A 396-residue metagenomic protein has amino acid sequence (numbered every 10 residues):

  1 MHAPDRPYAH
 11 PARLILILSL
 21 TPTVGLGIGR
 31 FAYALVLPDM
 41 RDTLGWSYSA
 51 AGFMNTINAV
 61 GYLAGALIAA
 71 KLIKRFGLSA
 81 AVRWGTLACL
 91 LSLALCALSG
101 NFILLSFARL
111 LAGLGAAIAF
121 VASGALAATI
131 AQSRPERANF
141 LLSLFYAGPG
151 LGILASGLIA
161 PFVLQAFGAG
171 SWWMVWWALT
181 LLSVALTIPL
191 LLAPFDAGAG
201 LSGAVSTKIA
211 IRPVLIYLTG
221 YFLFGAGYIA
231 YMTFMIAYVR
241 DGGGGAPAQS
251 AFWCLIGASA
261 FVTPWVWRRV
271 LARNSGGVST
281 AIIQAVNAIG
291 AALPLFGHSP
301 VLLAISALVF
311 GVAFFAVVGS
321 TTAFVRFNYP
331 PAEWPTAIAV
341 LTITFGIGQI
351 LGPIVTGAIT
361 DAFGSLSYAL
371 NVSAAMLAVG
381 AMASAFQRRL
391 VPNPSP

Functional and structural regions predicted by a protein language model:
Y33-A34, P213-C254, A258-F261: Extracytoplasmic gate region of multi-pass secondary transporters
G45, G77, L98-L104, F296-H298: Helix-breaking motifs and short loop linkers at transmembrane-helix boundaries and internal kinks in secondary membrane
G65-G77, T263-S275, T360-D361: Helix-to-loop junctions at the C-terminal end of transmembrane segments in multipass secondary transporters
A80-A94, V278-A292: Structural signature of the two symmetry-related core transmembrane helices
S92, I103-L111, V301-V309: Paired small-residue
F102, R137-L192: Helix-loop-helix hairpin linking two adjacent transmembrane segments in secondary transporters
A108-A147: Cytoplasmic helix-loop-helix junction between adjacent transmembrane helices in 12-TM secondary transporters
R326-S365, S373: A late C-terminal transmembrane helix in Major Facilitator Superfamily
